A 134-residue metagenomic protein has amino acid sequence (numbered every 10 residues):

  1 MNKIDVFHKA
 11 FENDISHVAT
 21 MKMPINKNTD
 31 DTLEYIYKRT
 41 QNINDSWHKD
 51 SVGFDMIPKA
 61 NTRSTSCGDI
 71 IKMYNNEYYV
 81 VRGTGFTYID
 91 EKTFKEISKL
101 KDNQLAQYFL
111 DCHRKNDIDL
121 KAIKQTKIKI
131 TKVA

Functional and structural regions predicted by a protein language model:
M1-R39: Extended boundary segments
V6, A10-S16, P24, S46 (+4 more regions): Catalytic phosphate/metal-binding cores of nucleic-acid and nucleotide-processing enzymes, i.e., regions that mediate
V6, V18, V52, I70 (+2 more regions): Extended aliphatic helical segments
N28-I70, Y74: Short, conserved turn/kink motifs that form compact alpha/beta structural patches or helix kinks used as
D31, E96-I97, Q104-Q107: Glycine-rich loops and low-complexity Gly/Arg-rich segments that provide flexible linkers or classic glycine-based
T62-I97: Short, compact, well-ordered microdomains
I128-A134: Non-Sec secretion/translocation targeting segments of pathogen effectors
